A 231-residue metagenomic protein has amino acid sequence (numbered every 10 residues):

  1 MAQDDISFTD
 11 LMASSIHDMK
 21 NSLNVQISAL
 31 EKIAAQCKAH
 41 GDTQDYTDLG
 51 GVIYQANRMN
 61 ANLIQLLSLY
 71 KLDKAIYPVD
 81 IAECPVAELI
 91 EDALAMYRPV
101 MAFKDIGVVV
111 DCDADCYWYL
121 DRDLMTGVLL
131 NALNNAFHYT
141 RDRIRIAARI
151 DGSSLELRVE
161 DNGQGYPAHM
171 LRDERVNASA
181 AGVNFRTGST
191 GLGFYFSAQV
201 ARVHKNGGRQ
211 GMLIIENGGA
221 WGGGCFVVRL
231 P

Functional and structural regions predicted by a protein language model:
Y54-N62: Short alpha-helical segment of the dimerization/phosphotransfer core of two-component systems
K74-V79, Y117-L120: Conserved micro-motifs of the catalytic ATP-binding
A82-C84, G107-C116: Conserved catalytic submotifs in the C-terminal HATPase_c
R143-S153: Short beta-strand/loop element within the Bergerat-fold HATPase_c
D161: Acidic ATP/Mg2+-coordinating residue in the GHKL
Y166-A180: Short conserved segment of the HATPase_c
R202-G219: Glycine-rich ATP-binding loops of the HATPase_c
